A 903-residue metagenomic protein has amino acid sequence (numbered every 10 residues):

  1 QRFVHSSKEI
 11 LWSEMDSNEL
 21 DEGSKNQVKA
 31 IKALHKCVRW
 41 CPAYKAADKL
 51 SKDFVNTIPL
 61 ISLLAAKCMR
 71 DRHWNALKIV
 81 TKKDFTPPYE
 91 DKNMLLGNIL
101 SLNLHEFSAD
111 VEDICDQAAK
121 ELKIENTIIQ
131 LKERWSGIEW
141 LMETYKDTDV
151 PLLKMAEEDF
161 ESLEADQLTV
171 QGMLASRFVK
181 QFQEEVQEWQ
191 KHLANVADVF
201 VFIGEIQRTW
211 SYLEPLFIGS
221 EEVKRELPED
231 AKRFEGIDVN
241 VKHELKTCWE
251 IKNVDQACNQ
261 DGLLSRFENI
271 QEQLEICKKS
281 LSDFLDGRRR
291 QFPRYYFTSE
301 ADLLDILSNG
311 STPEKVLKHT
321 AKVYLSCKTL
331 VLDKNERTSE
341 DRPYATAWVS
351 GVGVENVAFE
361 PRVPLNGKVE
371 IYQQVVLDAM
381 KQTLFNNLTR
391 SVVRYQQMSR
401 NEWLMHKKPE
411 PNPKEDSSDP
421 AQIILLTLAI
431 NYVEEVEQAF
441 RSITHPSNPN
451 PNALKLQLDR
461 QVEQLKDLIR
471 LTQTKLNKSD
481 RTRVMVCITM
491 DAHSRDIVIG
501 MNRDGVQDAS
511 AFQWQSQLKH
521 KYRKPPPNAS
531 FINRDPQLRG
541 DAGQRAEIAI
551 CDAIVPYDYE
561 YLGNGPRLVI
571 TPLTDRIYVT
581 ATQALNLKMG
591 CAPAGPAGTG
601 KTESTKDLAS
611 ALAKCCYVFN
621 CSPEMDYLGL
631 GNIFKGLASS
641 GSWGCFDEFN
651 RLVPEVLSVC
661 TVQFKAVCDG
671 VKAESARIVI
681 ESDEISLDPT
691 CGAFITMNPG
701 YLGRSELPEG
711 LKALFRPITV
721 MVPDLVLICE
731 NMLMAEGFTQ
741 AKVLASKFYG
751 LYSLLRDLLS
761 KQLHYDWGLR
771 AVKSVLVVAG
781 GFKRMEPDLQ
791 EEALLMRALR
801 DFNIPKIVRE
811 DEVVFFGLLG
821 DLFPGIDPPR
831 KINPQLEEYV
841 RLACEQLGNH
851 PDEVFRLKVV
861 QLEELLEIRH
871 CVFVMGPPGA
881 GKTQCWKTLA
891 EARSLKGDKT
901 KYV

Functional and structural regions predicted by a protein language model:
Q1-Y557, G565: Extended amphipathic alpha-helical elements
P420, T427-N431, E435-Q438, P446-S447 (+3 more regions): Alpha-helical lid/collar subdomain of P-loop NTPases
Y559-D575, S622, Y839-F855: Dynamic helix-loop-helix/coil hinge segments at AAA+ ATPase domain boundaries and subdomain interfaces
L573-T574, T582-K588, E853-F855, L862-R869 (+1 more regions): Phosphate-binding P-loop
N586-V618, K635-G636, C871-Y902: Walker A/P-loop
K588-G590, C615, S640-G644, D688-F694 (+1 more regions): Loop/turn-to-beta-strand initiation segments
M625-F646, V679-S686, E863: Conserved alpha-helical scaffold flanking the Walker A/P-loop in AAA+ ATPase domains
K635, N650-L687, G692, N698-Y701 (+3 more regions): Conserved catalytic/switch belt of AAA+ P-loop NTPases
